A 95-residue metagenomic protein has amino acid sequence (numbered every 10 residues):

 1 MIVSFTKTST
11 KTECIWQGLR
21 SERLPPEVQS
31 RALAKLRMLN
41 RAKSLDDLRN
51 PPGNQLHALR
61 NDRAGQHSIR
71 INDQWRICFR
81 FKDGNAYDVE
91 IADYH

Functional and structural regions predicted by a protein language model:
M1, R20, S44, P52-Q55 (+1 more regions): Glycine-rich, flexible loop/turn motifs
M1-K35: Arg/Lys-rich, positively charged N-terminal/basic patches that mediate binding to nucleic acids
T10-T12, L39, L59: Bulky hydrophobic/aromatic "packing anchor" residues in well-ordered structure
E27-P51: Short, solvent-exposed, low-complexity loop/linker segments
A32-K35, Q55, I71, E90: Amphipathic alpha-helical interface surfaces
K43-H67: A short, surface-exposed loop/turn module that caps and links secondary-structure elements
L59-R60, H67-H95: Enriched for short, Lys/Arg-rich terminal
